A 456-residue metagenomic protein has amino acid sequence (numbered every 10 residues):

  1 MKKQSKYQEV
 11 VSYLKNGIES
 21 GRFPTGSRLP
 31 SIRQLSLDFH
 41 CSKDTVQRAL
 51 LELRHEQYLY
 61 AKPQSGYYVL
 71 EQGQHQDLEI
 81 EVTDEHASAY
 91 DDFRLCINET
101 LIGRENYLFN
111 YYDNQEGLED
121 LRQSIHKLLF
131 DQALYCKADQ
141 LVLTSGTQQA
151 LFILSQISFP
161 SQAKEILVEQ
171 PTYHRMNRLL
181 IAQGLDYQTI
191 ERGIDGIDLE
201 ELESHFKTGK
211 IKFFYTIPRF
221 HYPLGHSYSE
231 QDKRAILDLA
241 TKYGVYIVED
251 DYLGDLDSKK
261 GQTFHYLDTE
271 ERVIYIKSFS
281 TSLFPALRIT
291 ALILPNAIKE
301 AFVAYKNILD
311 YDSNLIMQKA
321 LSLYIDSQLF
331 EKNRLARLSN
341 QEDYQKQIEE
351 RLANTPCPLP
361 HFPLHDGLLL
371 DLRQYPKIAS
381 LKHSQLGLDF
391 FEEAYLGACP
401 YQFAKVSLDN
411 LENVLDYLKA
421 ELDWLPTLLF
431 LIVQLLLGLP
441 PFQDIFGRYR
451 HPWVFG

Functional and structural regions predicted by a protein language model:
M1-D113, V303, N307-N314, Q318 (+9 more regions): N-terminal basic, amphipathic alpha-helical segments
A61-K62, C136, F390: Short beta-strand "wing" residues that participate in macromolecule-binding interfaces
Q64, D268-A301: Active-site PLP attachment segment
Q64, K137-A138, H361-G367: Short Gly/Ser/Thr- and Asp/Glu-enriched loop/turn motifs at secondary-structure junctions
F109-Y243, D255-L267, E271: Conserved core of the PLP fold type I
D251-Y252: Conserved Walker B
I293, L369-R373: Short hydrophobic/aromatic beta-strand micro-patches that form the beta-sheet surface supporting nucleotide- or nucleic
